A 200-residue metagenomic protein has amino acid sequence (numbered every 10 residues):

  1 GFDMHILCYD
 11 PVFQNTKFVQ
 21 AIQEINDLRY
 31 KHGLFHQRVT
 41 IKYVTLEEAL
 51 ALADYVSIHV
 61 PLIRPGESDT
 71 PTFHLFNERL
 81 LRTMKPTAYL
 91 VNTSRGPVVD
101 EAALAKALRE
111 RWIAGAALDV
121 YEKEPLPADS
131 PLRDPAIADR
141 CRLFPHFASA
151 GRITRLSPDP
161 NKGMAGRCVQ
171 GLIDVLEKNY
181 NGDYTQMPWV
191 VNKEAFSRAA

Functional and structural regions predicted by a protein language model:
G1-H5: Conserved anion/nucleotide-ligand pocket segment
C8-D10: Conserved acidic E/D residue at the C-terminus of a beta-strand in Rossmann-like folds
V12-P131: Rossmann-like adenosine-cofactor binding region
L34-V39, R64, D69, K123-A200: C-terminal helix-to-coil terminal segments
